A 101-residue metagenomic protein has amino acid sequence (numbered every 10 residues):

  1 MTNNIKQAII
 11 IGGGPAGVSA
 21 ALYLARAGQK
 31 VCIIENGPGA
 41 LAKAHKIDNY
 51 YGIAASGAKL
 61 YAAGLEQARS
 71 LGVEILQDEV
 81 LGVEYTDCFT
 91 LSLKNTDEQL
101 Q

Functional and structural regions predicted by a protein language model:
M1-I5: A short, basic/flexible loop-to-alpha-helix module at the beginning of a structural domain
K6-A62, S70: Beta1-alpha1 glycine-rich phosphate/pyrophosphate-binding loop at the start of Rossmann-like nucleotide-binding domains
I9-I11, E98-Q101: Short hydrophobic core segments
A42-Q99: N-terminal Rossmann-like dinucleotide/flavin-binding domain of flavoprotein oxidoreductases that bind FAD/FMN
